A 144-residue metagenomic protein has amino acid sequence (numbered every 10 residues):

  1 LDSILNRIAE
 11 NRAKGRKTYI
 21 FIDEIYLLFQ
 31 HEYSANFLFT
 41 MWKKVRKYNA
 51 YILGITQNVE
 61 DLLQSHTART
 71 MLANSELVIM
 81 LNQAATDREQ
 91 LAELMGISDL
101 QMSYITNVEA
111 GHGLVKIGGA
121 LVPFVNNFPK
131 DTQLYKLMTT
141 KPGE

Functional and structural regions predicted by a protein language model:
L1-I105, K130: Conserved P-loop NTPase motor cores
D2-E10, K14, I105-E144: Conserved P-loop NTPase motor module
